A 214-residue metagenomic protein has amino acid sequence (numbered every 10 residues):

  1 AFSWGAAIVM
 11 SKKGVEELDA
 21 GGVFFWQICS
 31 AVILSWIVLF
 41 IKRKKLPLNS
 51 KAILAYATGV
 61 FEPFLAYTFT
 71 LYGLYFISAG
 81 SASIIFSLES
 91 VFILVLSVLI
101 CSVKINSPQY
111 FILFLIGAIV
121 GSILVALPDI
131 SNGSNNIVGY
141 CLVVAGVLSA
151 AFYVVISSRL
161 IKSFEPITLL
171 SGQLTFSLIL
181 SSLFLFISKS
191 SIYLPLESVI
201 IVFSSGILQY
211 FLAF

Functional and structural regions predicted by a protein language model:
A1-G22, V60, F69-Y72, G133-R159 (+2 more regions): Glycine-/small-residue-enriched transmembrane alpha-helix faces in small-molecule transporters and effluxers
S3-I8, L39-F86, V120-L124, G206-F214: Specific transmembrane alpha-helical segments of multi-pass solute transporters/efflux pumps, especially DMT/EamA
K13, F40, Y72, F76 (+3 more regions): Membrane-interface helix caps of multi-pass small-molecule transporters
E17-L65, F92-S97, S149-I156, L170-K189 (+1 more regions): Transmembrane alpha-helices of multi-pass small-molecule transport proteins
G22-I33, F61-E62, T70-I105, Q109 (+1 more regions): Specific alpha-helical transmembrane segments that line the substrate/conduction pathway and gating interfaces
S35, L88, V95-S97, P108-D129 (+1 more regions): Hydrophobic transmembrane alpha-helices of multi-pass small-molecule transport proteins
R43-S50, L99-Q109, N132, S158-T168: Membrane-interface helix-boundary motifs at transmembrane edges
N49-S50, S83-F86, S102-L124, N136-Y140 (+2 more regions): Loop-to-transmembrane alpha-helix entry segments
